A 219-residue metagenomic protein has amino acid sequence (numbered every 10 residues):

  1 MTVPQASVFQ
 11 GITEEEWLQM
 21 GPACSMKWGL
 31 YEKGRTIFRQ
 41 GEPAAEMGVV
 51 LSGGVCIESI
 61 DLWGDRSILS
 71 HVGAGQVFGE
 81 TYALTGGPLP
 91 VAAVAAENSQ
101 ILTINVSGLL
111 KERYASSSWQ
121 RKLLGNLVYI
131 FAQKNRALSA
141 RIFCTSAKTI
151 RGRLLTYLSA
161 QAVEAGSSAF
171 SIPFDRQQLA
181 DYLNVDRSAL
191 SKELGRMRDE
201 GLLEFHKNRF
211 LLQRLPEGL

Functional and structural regions predicted by a protein language model:
M1-T36, Y82-L84: Cyclic nucleotide-binding regulatory module and flanking cytosolic helices
C24, S70-Y129: Cyclic-nucleotide recognition modules
R35-E97: Cyclic nucleotide-binding regulatory domains
V91, K111-Q120, A137-S146, E164-S167: Short helix-to-loop capping/linker segments positioned immediately adjacent to catalytic or ligand/cofactor-binding
N126-R136, R153-A160: An amphipathic alpha-helical interaction segment
I150-R153, Y157-L219: Phosphate-/nucleic-acid-contacting segments
